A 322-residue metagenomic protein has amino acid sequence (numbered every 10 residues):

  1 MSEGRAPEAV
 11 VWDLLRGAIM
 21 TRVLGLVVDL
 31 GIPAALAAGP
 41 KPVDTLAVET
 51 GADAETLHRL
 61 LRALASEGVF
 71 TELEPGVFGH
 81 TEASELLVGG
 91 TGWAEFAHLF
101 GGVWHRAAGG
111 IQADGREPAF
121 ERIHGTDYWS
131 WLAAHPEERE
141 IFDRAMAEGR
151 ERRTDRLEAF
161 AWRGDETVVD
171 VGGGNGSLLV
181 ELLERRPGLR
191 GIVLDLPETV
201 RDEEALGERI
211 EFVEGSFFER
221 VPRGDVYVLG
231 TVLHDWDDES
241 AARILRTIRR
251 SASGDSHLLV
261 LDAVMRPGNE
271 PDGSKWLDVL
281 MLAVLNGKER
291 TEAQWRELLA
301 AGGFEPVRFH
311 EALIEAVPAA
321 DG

Functional and structural regions predicted by a protein language model:
S2, P7-P42, V48-E49, A54-E166: Conserved Class I S-adenosyl-L-methionine-dependent methyltransferase catalytic core
V27, E55-T56, G173, E239 (+1 more regions): Residue-level recognition of alpha-helix initiation/capping sites
T91-E270, P306, E311-L313: Conserved adenosyl
L261-G302, V307: C-terminal alpha-helical "lid/dimerization" subdomain adjacent to the S-adenosyl-L-methionine
I314-G322: C-terminal lobe and adjacent flexible extensions of AdoMet/dcAdoMet transferase-like proteins
